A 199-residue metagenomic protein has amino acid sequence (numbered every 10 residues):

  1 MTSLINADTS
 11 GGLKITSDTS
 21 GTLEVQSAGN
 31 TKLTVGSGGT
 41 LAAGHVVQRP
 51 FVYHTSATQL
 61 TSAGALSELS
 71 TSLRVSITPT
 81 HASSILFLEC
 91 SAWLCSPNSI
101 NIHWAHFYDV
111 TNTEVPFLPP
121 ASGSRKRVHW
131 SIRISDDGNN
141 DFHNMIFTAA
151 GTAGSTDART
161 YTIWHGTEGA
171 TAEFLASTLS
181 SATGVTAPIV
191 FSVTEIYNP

Functional and structural regions predicted by a protein language model:
M1-S10, N30-L60: Glycine-rich, low-complexity segments
S10-S17: Intrinsically disordered, low-complexity regulatory segments in eukaryotic proteins
S17, S27, S37: Residues on the solvent-exposed faces and adjacent turns of beta-rich solenoids used to engage binding targets
T22-E24, T31-K32: Extracellular disulfide-bonded cysteine-rich modules/repeats
G29-T31, N112-T113: Short acidic/polar mixed-charge low-complexity motifs
Y53-H54, Q59-A65, S76-A158, T162-P199: Terminal beta-strand-rich extracellular "head" domains that mediate receptor/glycan or other ligand binding
L69-T71: Short, solvent-exposed loop/turn segments enriched in Ser/Thr/Gly
